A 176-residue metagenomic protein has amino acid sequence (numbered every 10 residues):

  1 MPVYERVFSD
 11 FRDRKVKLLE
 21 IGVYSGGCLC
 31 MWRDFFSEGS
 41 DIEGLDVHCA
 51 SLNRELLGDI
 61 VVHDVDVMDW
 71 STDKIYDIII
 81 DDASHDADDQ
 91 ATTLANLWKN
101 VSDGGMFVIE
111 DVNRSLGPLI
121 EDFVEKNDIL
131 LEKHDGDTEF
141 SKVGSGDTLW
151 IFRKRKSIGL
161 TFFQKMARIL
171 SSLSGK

Functional and structural regions predicted by a protein language model:
M1-I78, S84-V108, N113-K176: A short alpha-helical cap/connector motif
